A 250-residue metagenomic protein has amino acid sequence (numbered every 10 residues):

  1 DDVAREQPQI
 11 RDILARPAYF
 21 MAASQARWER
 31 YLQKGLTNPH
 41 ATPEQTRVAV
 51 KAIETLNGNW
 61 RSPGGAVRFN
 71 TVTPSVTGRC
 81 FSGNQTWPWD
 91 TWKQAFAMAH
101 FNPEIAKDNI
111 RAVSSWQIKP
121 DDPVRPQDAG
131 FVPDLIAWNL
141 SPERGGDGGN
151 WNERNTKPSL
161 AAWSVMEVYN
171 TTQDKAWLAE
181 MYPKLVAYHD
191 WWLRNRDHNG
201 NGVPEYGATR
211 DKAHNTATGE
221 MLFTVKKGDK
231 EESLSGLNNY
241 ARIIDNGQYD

Functional and structural regions predicted by a protein language model:
D1-N84, K175-W177, Y182, V186-R194: Acidic/polar, glycine-enriched structural segments that form the non-catalytic walls/loops of the carbohydrate-binding
S24, T37, A41, T73-W92 (+3 more regions): Solvent-exposed loop and edge beta-strand segments that line ligand/cofactor-binding and catalytic clefts
R27, N59, T86-T91, S115 (+6 more regions): Residues in intrinsically disordered, low-complexity segments of regulatory proteins
W28, L36, R68, T77 (+6 more regions): Amphipathic alpha-helical interaction segments
G35-T37, A208, N239: A short, compositionally biased domain-edge/stem linker segment
A41-I53, A95, A99-K119: Carboxylate/His-rich catalytic cores and anion/metal-binding grooves
A66-P74, N102-V225: Helix-terminus loop motifs that line ligand-binding clefts
K230-Q248: Long, low-complexity, polar/charged, intrinsically disordered or flexibly structured peripheral segments
